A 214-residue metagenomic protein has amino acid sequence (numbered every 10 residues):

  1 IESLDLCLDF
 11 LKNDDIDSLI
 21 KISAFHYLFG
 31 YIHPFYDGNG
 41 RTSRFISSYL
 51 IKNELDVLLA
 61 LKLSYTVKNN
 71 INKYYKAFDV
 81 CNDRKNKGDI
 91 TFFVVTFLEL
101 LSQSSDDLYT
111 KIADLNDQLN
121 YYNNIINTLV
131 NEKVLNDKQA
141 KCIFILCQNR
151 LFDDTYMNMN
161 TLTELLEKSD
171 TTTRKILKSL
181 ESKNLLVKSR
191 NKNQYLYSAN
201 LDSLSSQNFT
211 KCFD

Functional and structural regions predicted by a protein language model:
I1-I112: Phosphate/pyrophosphate-binding active-site loops
F97, L162, T173: Hydrophobic, well-ordered secondary-structure elements that form the walls of internal hydrophobic environments
I112-I145: Short alpha-helical segments that sit at the start of domains
L146-R150: Short helix-to-turn junction characteristic of helix-turn-helix DNA-binding domains, especially the helix
F152-L165: Short acidic, hydrophobic short linear motifs in intrinsically disordered regions
E167-S182: Short amphipathic alpha-helical interaction segments
K188-F213: Short, cationic-aromatic polyanion-contact patches
